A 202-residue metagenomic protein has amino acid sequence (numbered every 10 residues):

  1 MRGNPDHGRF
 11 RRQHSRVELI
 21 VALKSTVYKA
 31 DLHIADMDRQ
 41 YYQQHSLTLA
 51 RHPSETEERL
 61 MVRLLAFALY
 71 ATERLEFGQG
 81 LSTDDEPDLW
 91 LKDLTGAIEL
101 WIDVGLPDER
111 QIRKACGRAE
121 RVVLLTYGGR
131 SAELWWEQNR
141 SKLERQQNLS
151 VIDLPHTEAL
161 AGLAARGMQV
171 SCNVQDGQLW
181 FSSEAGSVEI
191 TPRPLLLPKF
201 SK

Functional and structural regions predicted by a protein language model:
M1-I20: N-terminal amphipathic/basic-hydrophobic helices that include classical n-h-c signal peptides and signal-anchor
A22-R39, W180-T191, F200: Mixed-charge (Asp/Glu-Lys/Arg
D36-L81: Acidic-basic catalytic patches of nuclease active cores, encompassing PD-(D/E)XK and other metal-cofactor nuclease
V62, A66, T83-E86, K92 (+3 more regions): Terminal alpha-helical anchor/extension segments at protein ends
G78-G80, I102-G105, L125-G128: Short His-Asn-centered micro-motif
L89-L91, G96-I112: Conserved catalytic cores of phosphodiester-cleaving nucleases, focusing on short active-site segments
P107-A164: Feature captures the catalytic cores and cofactor-binding loops of soluble hydro-lyases/lyases that act on carboxylate
N148-K202: Non-catalytic C-terminal interaction segments of nucleic acid-processing enzymes
